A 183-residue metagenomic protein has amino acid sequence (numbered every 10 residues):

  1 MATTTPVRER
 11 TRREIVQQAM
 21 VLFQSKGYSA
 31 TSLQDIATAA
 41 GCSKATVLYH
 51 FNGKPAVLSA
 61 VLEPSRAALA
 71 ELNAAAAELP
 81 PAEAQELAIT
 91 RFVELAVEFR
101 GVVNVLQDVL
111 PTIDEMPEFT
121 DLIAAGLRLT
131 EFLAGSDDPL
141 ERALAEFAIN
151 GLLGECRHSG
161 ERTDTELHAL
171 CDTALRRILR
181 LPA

Functional and structural regions predicted by a protein language model:
M1-R10, V21, R176, A183: N-terminal intrinsically disordered/low-complexity leader segments
A2-P6, R10, N52, A56 (+5 more regions): Residues at secondary-structure transition points
E14, Q18, L22-A56, A60: Helix-turn-helix
A56, A60, E71-V102: Hydrophobic alpha-helical connector segments
A67, T112-E146, T165-A169: Amphipathic alpha-helical packing segments from all-alpha helical-bundle domains
Q85-T120, A145-G151: Amphipathic alpha-helical segments used for helix-helix packing
D138-I178: Hydrophobic alpha-helical segments that form the core of small-molecule binding pockets and/or dimer interfaces
